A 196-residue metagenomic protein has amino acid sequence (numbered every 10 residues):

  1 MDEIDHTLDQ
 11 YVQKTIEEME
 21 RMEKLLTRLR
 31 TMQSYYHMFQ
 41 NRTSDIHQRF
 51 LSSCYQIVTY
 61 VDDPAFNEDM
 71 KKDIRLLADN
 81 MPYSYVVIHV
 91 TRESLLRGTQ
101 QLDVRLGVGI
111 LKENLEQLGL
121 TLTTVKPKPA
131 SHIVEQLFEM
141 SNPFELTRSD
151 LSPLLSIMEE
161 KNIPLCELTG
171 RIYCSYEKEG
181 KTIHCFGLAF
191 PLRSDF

Functional and structural regions predicted by a protein language model:
D2-F196: A solvent-exposed interaction/effector surface
